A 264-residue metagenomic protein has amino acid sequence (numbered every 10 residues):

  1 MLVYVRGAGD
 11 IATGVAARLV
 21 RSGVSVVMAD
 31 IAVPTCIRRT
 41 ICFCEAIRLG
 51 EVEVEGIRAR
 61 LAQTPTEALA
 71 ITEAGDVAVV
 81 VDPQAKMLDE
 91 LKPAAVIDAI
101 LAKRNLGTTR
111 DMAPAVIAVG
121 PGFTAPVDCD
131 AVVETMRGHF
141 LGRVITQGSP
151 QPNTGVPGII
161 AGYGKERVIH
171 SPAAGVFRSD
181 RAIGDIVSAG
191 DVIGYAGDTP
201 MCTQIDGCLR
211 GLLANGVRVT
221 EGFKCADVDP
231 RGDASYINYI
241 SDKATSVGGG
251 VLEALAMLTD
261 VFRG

Functional and structural regions predicted by a protein language model:
M1-G264: Well-ordered secondary-structure scaffolds
